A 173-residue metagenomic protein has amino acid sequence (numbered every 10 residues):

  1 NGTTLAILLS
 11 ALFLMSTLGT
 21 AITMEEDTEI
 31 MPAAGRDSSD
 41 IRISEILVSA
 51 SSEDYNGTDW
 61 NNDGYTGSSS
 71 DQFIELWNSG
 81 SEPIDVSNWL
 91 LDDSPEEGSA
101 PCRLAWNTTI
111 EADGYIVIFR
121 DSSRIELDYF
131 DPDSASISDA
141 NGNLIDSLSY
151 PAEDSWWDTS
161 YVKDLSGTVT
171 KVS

Functional and structural regions predicted by a protein language model:
N1-G35: Secretory targeting signatures
I22-K171: Activation on beta-sandwich/Ig-like modules and their edge loops
